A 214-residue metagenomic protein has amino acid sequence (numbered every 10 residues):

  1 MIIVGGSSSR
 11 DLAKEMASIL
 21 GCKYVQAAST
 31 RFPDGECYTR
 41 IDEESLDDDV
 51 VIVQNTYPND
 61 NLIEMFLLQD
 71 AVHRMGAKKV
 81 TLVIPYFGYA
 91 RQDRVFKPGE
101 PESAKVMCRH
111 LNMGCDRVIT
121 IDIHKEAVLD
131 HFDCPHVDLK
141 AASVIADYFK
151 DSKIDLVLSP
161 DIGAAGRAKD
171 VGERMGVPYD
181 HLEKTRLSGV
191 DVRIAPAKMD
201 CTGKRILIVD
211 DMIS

Functional and structural regions predicted by a protein language model:
M1-S214: PRPP-associated nucleotide enzymes
